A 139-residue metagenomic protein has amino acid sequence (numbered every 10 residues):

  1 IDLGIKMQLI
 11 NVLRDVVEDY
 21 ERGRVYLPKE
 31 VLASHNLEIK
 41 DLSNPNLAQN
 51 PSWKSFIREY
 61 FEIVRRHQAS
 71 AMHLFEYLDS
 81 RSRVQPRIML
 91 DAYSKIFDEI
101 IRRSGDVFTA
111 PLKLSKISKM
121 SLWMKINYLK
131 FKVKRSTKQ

Functional and structural regions predicted by a protein language model:
I1-K6, V17-Q139: Catalytic cores of Mg2+-dependent Asp-rich isoprenoid enzymes
N11-V12: Short, contiguous alpha-helical
